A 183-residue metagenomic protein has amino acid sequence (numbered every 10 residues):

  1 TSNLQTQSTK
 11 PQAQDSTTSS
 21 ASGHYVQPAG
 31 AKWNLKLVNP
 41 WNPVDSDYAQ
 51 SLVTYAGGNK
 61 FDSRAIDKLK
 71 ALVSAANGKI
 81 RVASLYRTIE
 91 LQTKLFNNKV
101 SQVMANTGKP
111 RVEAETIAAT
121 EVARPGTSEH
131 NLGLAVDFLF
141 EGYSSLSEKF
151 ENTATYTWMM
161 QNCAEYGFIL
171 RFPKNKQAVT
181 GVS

Functional and structural regions predicted by a protein language model:
T1-S183: Extracytoplasmic cell-surface/polysaccharide-interacting catalytic and binding patches
